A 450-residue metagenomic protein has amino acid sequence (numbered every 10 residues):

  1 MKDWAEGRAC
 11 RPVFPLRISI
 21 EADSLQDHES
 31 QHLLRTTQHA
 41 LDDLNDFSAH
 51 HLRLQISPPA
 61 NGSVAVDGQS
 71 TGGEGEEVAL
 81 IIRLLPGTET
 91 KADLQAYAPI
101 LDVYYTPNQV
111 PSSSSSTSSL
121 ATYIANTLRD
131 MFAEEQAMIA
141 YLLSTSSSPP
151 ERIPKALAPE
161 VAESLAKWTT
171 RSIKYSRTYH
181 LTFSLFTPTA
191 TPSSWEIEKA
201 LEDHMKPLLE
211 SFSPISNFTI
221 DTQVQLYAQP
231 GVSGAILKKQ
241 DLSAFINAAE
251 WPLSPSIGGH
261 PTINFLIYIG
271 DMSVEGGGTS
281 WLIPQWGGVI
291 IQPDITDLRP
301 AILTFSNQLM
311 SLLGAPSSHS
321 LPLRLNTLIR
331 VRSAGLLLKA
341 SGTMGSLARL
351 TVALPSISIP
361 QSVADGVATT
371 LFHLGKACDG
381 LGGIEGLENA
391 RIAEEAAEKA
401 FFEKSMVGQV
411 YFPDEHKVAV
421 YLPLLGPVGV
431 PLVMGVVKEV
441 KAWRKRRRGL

Functional and structural regions predicted by a protein language model:
M1-L94: Juxtamembrane extramembrane loops of integral membrane proteins
G7, N45, R53, S146-S147 (+2 more regions): Short, flexible coil/linker elements and helix-boundary hinge sites characteristic of intrinsically disordered
D67, G382, G386-L387, F401 (+1 more regions): C-terminal membrane-proximal segments flanking the terminal transmembrane helix
T90-G342: Extended, non-transmembrane interaction/recognition domains
T219, T351, K404-Y411, V436 (+2 more regions): Short, flexible/disordered secondary-structure transition segments
R324-V418: Membrane-proximal extracellular juxtamembrane segment immediately upstream of a following transmembrane helix
D414-G449: C-terminal single-pass membrane-anchor helix
